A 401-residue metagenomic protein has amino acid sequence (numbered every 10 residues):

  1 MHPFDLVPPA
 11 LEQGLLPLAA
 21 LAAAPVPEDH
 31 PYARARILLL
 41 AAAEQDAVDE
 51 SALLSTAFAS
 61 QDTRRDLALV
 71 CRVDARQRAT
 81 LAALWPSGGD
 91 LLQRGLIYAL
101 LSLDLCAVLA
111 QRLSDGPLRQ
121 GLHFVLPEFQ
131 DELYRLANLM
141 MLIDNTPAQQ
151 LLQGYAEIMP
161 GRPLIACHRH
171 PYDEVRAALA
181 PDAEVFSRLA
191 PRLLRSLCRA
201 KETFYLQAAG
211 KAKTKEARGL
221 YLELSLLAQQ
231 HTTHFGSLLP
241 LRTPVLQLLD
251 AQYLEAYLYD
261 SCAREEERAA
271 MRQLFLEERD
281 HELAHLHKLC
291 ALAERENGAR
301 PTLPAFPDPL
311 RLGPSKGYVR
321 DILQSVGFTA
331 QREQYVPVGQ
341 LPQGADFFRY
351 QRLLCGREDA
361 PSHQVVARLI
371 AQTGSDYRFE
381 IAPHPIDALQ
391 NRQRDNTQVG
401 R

Functional and structural regions predicted by a protein language model:
M1-R401: Non-heme di-metal
